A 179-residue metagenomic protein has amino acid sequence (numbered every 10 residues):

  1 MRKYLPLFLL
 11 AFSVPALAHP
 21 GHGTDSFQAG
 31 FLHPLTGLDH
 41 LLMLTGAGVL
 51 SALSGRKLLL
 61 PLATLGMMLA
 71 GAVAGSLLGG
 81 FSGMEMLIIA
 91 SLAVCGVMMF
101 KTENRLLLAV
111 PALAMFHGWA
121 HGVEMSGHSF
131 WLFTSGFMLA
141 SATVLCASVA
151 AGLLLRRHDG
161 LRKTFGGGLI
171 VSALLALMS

Functional and structural regions predicted by a protein language model:
R2-F8, S13-S179: Membrane metalloprotein/metal-transporter helix-bundle signature
